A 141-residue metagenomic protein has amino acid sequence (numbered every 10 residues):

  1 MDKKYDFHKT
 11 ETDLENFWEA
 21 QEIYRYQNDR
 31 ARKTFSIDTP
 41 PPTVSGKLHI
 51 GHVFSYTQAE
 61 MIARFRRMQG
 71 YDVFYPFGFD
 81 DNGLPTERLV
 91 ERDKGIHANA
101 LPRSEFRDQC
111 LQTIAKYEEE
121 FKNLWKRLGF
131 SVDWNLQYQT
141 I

Functional and structural regions predicted by a protein language model:
M1-I141: N-terminal, positively charged nucleic-acid-binding surface of large information/translation enzymes
